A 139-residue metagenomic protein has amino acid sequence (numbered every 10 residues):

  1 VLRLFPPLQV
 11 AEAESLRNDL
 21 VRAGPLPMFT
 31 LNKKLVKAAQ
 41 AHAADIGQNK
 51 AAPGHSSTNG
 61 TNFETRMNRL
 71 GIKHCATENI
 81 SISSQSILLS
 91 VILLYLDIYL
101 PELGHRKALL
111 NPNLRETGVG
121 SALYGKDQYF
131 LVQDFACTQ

Functional and structural regions predicted by a protein language model:
V1-N49: A short alpha-helix/helix-coil micro-patch that ends at or immediately precedes a cysteine
K34-T138: A well-ordered secondary-structure block
